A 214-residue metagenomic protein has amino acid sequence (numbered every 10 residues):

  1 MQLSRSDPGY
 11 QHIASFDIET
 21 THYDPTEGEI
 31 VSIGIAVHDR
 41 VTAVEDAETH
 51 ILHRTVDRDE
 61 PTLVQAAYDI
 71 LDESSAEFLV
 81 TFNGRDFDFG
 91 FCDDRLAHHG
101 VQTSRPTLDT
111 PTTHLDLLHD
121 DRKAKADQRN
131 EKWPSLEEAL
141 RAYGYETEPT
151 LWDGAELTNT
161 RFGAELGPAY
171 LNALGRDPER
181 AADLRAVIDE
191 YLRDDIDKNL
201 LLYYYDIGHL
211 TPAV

Functional and structural regions predicted by a protein language model:
M1-E73: Conserved RNase H-like, two-metal-ion catalytic cores of nucleic-acid enzymes
E29, V44-E45, L79, G84-I207: Metal-dependent phosphoesterase core characteristic of DEDDh/y 3'-5' exonuclease domains
A213-V214: Flexible, glycine/charged-enriched surface loops at secondary-structure junctions
